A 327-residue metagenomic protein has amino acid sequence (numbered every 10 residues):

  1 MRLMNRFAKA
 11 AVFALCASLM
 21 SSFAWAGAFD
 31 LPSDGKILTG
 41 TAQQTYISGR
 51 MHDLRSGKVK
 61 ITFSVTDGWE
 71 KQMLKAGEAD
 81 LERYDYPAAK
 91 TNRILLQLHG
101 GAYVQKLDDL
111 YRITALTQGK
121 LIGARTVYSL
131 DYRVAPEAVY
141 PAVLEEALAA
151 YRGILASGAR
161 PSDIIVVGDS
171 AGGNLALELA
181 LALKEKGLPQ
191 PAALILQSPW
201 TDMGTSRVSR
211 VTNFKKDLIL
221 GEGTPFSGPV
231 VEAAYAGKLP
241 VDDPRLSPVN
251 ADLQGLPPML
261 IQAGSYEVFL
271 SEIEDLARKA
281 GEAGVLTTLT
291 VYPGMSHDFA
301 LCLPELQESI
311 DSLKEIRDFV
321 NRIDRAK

Functional and structural regions predicted by a protein language model:
R2-V12: Bacterial N-terminal signal peptides that target proteins for export
A10-S22: Bacterial N-terminal signal peptides
G27-S48, L54-K327: Alpha/beta-hydrolase superfamily serine-hydrolase fold, recognizing
